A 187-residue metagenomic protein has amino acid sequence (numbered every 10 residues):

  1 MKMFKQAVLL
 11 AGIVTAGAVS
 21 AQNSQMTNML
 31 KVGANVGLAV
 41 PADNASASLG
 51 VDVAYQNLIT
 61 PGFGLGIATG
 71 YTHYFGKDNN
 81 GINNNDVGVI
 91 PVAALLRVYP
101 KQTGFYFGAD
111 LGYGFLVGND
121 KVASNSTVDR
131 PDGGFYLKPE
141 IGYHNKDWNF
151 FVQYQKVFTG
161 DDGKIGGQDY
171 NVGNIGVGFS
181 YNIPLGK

Functional and structural regions predicted by a protein language model:
M1-T27: Bacterial Sec-dependent N-terminal signal peptides
S20-I59, L65, N174-G176, S180-K187: Short glycine/proline- and aromatic-enriched beta-strand/turn motifs that initiate or cap beta-hairpins
N28-L30, A45-L49, D86-V92, P131-L137 (+2 more regions): Residues that define the transmembrane beta-barrel architecture of outer-membrane proteins
L30-V36, I67-T69, A94-L96, F107-L111 (+3 more regions): Membrane-embedded beta-strand positions of outer-membrane beta-barrel proteins
V36-V40, N57, T69-F75, P100-Q102 (+4 more regions): Transmembrane beta-strands of outer-membrane beta-barrel pores
P41-L95, Y99: Glycine- and aromatic-enriched membrane insertion/assembly motifs of diderm outer-membrane and organelle channel
A42-L49, K77-N85, V117-P131, D161-N171: Outer-membrane beta-barrel translocator domains and adjoining extracellular loop/strand segments of Gram-negative
Y74-K77, F135-K187: Predominantly the C-terminal beta-signal and adjacent terminal strand-loop region of outer-membrane beta-barrel
